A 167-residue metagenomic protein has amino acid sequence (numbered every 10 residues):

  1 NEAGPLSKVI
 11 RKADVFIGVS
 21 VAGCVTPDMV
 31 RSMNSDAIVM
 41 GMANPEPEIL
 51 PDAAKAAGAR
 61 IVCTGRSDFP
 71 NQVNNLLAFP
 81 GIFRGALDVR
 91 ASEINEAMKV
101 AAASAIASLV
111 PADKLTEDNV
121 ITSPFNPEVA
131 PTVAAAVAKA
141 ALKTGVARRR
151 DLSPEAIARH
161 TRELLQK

Functional and structural regions predicted by a protein language model:
N1, I106, V110, A141 (+1 more regions): Generic secondary-structure transition motif, activating predominantly at the C-termini of alpha-helices
N1-S32: A structured beta-alpha segment of the ubiquitous adenosine-cofactor-binding alpha/beta core
I17-G18, V39-G41: Short catalytic-loop micro-motif centered on adjacent basic/acidic residues
D28, E96, E155-R159: Generic alpha-helical secondary structure signal
V30-D36, A54-A57: Short, conserved loop/helix-junction motifs that constitute active-site signature segments in enzyme catalytic cores
G41-L152: Adenosine-phosphate binding glycine-rich loop
D151-K167: Long, charged amphipathic helices and adjacent flexible linkers at domain junctions
